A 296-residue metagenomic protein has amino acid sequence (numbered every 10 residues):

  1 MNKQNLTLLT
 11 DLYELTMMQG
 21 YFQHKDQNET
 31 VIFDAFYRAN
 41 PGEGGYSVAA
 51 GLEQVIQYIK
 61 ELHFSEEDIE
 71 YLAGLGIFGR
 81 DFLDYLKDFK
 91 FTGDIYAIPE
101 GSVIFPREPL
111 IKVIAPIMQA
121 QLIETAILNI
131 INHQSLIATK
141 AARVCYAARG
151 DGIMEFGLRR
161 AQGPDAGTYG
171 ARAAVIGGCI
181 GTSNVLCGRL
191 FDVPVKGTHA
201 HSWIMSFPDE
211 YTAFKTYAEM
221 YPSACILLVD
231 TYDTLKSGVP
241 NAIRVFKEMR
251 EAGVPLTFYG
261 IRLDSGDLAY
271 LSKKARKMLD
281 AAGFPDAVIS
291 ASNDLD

Functional and structural regions predicted by a protein language model:
M1-S223, R250-E251: Ordered alpha/beta subdomains of enzyme catalytic regions
S202-D296: Glycine-rich phosphate/ribose-binding loops and adjacent secondary-structure elements that form binding surfaces
